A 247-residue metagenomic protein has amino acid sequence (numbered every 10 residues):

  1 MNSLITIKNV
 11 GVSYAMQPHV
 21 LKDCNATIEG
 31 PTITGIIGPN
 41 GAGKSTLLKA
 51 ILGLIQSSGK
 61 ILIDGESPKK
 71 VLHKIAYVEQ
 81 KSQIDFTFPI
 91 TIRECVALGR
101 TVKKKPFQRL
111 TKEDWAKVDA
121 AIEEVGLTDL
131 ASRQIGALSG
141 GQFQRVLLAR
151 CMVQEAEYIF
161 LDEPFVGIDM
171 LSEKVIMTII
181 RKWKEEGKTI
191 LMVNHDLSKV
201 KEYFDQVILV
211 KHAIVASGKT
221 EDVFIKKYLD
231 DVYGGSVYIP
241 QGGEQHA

Functional and structural regions predicted by a protein language model:
M1-D23, D85: A short, flexible loop at the N-terminus of ABC-type nucleotide-binding domains that lies
G59-V71: Conserved ABC transporter NBD signature motif
T111-L130: Conserved ABC ATPase "signature" region
Q134-L138, Q142: Conserved ABC ATPase signature
I159-E163: Catalytic Walker B motif of ABC-type/P-loop ATPase nucleotide-binding domains
N194-H195: H-loop/switch region of ABC-family ATPase nucleotide-binding domains
I208, H212-D222: Conserved switch/coupling elements of ABC/ABC-like ATPase nucleotide-binding domains
